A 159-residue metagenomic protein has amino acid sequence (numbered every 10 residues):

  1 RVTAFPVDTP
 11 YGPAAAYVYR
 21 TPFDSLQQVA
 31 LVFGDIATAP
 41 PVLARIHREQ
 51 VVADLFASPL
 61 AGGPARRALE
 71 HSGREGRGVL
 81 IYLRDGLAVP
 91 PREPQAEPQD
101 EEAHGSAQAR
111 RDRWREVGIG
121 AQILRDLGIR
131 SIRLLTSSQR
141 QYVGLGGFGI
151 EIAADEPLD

Functional and structural regions predicted by a protein language model:
R1-D159: Catalytic domains of riboflavin
